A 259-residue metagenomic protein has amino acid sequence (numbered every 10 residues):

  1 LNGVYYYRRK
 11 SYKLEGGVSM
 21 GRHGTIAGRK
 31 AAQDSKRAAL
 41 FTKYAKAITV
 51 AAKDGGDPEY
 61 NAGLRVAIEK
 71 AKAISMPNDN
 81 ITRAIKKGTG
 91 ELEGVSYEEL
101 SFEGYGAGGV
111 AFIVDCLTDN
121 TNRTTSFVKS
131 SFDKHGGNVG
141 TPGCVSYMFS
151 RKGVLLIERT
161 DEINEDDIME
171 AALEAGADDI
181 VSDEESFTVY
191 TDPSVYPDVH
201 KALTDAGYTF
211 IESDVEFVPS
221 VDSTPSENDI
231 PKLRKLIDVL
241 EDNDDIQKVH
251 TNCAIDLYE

Functional and structural regions predicted by a protein language model:
L1, L14, L40, L64 (+9 more regions): Generic detector of leucine side chains in alpha-helical contexts
L1-S19: Short, Lys/Arg-enriched N-terminal segments with co-localized hydrophobic residues within the first ~10-30 amino acids
N2-G3, A31, V50, E170: Residue-level detector of intrinsically disordered, flexible termini and proteolytic processing junctions
R9-S11, I48, H200: Generic alpha-helical secondary structure signal
G16-S131, G136-G140, V145-V154, T224: N-terminal cationic and glycine-rich segments that engage phosphates or anionic surfaces
V154-E259: Positively charged, low-complexity, intrinsically disordered RNA-binding extensions
